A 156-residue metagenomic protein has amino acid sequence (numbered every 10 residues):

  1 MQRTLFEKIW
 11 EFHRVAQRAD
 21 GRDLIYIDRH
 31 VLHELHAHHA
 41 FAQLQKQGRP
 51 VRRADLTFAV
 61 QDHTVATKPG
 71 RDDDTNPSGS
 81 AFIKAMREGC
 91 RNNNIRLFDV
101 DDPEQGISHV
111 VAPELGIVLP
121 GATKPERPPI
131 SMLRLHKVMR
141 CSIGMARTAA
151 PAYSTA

Functional and structural regions predicted by a protein language model:
M1-A156: Fe-S-dependent hydro-lyases/dehydratases of central metabolism
